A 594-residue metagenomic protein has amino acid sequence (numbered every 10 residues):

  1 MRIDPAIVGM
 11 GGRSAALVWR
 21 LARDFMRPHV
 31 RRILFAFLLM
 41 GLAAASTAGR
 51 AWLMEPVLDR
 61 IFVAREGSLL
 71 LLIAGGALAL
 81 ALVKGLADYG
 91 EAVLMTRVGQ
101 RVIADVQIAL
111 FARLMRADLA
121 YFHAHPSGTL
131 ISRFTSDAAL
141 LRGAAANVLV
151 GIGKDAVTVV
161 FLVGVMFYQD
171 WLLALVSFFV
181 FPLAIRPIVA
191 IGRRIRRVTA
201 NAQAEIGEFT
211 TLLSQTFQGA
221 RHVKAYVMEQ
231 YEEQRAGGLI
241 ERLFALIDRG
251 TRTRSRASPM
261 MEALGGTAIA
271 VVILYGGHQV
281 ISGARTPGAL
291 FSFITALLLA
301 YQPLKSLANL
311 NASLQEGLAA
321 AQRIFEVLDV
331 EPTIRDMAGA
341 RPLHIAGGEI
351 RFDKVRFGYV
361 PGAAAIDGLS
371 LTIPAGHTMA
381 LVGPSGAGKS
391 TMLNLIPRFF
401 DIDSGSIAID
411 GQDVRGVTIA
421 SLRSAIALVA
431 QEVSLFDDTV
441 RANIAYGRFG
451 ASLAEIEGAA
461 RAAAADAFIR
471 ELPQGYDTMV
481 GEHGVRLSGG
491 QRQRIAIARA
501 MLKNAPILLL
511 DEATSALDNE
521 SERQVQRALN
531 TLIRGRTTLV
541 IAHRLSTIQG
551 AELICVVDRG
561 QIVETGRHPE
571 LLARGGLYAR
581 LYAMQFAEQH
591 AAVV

Functional and structural regions predicted by a protein language model:
M1-T47, F62-A74, V83, E91-G99 (+10 more regions): Membrane-integrated ABC transporters
D4-A15, L38-L39, A43-D59, L80-S127 (+12 more regions): Juxtamembrane helix-loop junctions of ABC transporter transmembrane domains
R20-R23, R31-W52, I73, A77 (+6 more regions): Alpha-helical segments in transporter systems
R23, P28, L119-A120, S136-A145 (+8 more regions): An intracellular "coupling" helix at the cytosolic face of ABC transporter transmembrane type-1 domains
P28, R32-L42, N147-N201, L274-R285: Transmembrane helices of ABC transporter permease
R65-L72, V165-F179, T253-Q322, V327: Helix-loop-helix
L114, A236, I324, F352-K354: Conserved catalytic Walker-motif region of ABC-type ATPase nucleotide-binding domains
R341-V594: ABC-type nucleotide-binding domain
